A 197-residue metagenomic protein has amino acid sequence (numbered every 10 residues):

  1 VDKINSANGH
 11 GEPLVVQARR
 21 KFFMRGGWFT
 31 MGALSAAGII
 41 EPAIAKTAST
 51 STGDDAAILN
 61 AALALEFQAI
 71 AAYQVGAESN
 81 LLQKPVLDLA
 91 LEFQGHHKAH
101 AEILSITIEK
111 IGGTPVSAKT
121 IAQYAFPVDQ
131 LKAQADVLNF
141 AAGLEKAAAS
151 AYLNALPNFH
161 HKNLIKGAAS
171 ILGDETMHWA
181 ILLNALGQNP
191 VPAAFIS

Functional and structural regions predicted by a protein language model:
V1-Q17, G27-G32, A37-S197: All-alpha RGS (Regulator of G-protein Signaling) helical domain and cognate RGS-like helical scaffolds
